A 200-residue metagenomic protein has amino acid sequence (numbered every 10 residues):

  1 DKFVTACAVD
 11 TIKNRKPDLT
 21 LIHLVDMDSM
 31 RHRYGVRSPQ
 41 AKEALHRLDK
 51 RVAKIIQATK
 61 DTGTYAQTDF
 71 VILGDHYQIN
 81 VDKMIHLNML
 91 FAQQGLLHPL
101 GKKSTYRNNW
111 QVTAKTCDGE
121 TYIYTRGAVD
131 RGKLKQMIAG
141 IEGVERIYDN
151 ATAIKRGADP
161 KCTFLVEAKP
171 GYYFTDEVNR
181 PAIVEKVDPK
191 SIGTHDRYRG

Functional and structural regions predicted by a protein language model:
K2-T20, M27-F70: A long, amphipathic alpha-helix that forms part of the scaffold/cap immediately adjacent to metal-dependent active
F3, A8, S104, K190-R197: Conserved alpha/beta core surface patches that mediate binding of polyanionic ligands
L21-H23, E167: Short beta-strand segments
H23, S29-R33, H76, K186-G200: Histidine-centered active-site/metal-ligand motif
K54-G193: Secreted, luminal/periplasmic, and some membrane-associated catalytic domains that remodel anionic oxygen-ester
